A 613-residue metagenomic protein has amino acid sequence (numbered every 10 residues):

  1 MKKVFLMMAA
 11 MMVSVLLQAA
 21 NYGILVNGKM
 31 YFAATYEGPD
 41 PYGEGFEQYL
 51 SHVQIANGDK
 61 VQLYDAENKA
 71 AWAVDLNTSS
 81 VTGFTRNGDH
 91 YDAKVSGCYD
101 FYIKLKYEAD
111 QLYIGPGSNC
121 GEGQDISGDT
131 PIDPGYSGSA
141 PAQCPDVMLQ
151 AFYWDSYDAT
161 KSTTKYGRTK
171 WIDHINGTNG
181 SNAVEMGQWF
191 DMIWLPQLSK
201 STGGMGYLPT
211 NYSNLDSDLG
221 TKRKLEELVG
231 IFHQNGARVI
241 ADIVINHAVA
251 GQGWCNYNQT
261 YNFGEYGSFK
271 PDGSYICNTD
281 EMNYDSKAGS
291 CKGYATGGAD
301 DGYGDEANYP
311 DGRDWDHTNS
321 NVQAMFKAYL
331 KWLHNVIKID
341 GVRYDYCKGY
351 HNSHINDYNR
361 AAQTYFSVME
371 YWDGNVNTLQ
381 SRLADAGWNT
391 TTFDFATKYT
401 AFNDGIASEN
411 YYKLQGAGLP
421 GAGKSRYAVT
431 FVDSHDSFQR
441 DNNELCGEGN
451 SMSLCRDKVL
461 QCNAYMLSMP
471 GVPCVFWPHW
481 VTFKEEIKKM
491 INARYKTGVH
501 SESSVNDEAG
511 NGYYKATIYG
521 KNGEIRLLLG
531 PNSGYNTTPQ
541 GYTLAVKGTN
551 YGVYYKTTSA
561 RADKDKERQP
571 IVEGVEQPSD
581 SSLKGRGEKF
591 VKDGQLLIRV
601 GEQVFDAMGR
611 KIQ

Functional and structural regions predicted by a protein language model:
M1-A19, H435: Sec-dependent, cleavable N-terminal signal peptides
F5-L6, Q18-M186, D191: Insoluble glucan recognition modules
L16, P570-Q613: C-terminal outer-membrane/trafficking sorting elements
Y31-A34, F46, V81-F84, D89 (+3 more regions): Short glycine-aromatic motifs
Y64, F269, Y284, F590-V591 (+1 more regions): Hydrophobic alpha-helical segments, especially N-terminal targeting/anchoring helices
A66-W72, T78, S199, N532-G534 (+1 more regions): Acidic glycine-/aspartate-rich tracts in secreted/extracellular proteins
G128-D146, A183, G204-Y207, V229-A237 (+1 more regions): Active-site-proximal helices and loops of the catalytic beta/alpha 8
D133-I337, S353-L379, A396-A401, I406: Substrate-binding/active-site clefts of carbohydrate-active enzymes
